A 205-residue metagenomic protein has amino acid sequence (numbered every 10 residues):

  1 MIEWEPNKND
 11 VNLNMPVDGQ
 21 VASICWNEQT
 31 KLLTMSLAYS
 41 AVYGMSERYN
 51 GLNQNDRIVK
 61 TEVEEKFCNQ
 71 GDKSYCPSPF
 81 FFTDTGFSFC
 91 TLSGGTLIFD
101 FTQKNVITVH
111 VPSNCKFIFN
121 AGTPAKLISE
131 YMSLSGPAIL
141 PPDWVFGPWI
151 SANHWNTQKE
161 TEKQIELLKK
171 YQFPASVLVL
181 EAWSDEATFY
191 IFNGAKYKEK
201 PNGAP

Functional and structural regions predicted by a protein language model:
M1-V145, A152-H154, Q158, I165-K170: Catalytic and substrate-binding clefts that recognize carbohydrates or anionic sugar/phosphate headgroups
I139-P205: Aromatic-lined carbohydrate-binding/catalytic grooves of carbohydrate-active enzymes
